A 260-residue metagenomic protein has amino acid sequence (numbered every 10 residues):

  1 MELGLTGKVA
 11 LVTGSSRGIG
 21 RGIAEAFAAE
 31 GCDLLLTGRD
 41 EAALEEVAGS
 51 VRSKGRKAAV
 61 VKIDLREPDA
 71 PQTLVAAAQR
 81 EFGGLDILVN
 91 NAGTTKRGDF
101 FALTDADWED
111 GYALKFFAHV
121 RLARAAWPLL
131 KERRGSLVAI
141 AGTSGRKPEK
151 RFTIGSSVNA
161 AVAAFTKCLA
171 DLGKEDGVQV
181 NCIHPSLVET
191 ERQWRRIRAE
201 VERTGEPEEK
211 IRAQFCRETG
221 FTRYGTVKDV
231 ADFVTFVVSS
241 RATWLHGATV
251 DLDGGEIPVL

Functional and structural regions predicted by a protein language model:
E2, K147, T235, H246-L260: Short C-terminal tail/terminal secondary-structure segment of NAD(P)H-dependent dehydrogenase/reductase domains
V9, S16-G18, D40: Conserved glycine-rich cofactor-binding loop
E30-V47: Conserved glycine-rich Rossmann-like NAD(P)H-binding loop of the short-chain dehydrogenase/reductase
E41-A42, K62-L74, D105, D229: The beta1-alpha1 cofactor-binding region of Rossmann-like NAD(H)/NADP(H)-dependent oxidoreductases
D99-F100, D107-Y112, F215: Substrate-binding pocket helix/loop in short-chain dehydrogenase/reductase
S136-V162, T166-E175, L187-V188: Catalytic loop of short-chain dehydrogenase/reductase
K174, Q179, L245-G247: Short, small/polar-rich loop/turn modules that mediate ligand/substrate recognition or access, typified
